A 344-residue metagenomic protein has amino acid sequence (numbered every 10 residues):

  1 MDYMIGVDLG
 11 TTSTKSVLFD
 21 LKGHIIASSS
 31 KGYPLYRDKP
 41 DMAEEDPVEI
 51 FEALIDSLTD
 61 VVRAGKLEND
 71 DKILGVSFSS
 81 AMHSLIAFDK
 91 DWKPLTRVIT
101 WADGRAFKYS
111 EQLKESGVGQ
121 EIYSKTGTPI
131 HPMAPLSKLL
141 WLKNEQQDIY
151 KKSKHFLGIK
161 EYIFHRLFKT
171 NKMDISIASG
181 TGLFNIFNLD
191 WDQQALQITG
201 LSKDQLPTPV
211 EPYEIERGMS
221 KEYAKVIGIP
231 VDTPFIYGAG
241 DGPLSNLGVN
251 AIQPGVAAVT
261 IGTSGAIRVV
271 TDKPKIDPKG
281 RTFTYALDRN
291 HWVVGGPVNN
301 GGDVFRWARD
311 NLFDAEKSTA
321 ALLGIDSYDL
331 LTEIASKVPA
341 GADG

Functional and structural regions predicted by a protein language model:
M1-T96, S124, K152, A224-K225 (+1 more regions): N-terminal glycine/serine-rich phosphate-binding loop of ATP-dependent small-molecule kinases, especially carbohydrate
I5-G6, F107, K114-H131, S137-K172 (+3 more regions): Active-site core segments that coordinate phosphate-bearing ligands/cofactors across diverse enzyme families
S13, E211-M219, A239, G265: Glycine-rich phosphate-binding loops at beta-strand->alpha-helix junctions
F19-I26, F88-V98, E145-Q147, I252 (+1 more regions): A glycine- and small-aliphatic-rich helix-loop capping segment at beta-alpha/alpha-beta transitions that lines
G23, D46, V76, D103 (+3 more regions): Residue-level signal for inorganic ion chemistry
D38-D41, T96-I99, Y285-G295: Short beta-alpha connecting loops at secondary-structure transitions that line or flank enzyme active sites
G65-W101, P129-P135, F164-N185, T208-E211 (+1 more regions): Short beta-strand-loop/turn "lid" adjacent to the catalytic site in phosphate-handling enzymes
